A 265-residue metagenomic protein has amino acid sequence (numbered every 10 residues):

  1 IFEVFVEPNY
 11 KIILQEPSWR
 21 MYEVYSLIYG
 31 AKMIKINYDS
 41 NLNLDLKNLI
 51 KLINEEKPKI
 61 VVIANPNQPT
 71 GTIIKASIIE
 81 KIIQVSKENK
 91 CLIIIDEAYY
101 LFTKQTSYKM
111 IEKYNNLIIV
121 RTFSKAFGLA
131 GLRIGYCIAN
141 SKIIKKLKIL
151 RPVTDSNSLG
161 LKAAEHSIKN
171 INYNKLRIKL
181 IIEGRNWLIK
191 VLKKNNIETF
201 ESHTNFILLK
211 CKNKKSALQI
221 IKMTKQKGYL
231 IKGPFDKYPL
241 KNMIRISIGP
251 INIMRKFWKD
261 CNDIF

Functional and structural regions predicted by a protein language model:
I1-K11: Phosphate-binding glycine-rich loop
Y10, A31, E88-L92: A short helix->loop->beta-strand "cap" motif at the edges of active sites that frequently abuts
E16, K35-S40, E97, R121: Short beta->alpha connector loops at strand-helix junctions that form conserved, small/polar/Pro-enriched
Y29, E56, E88-N89, Y114 (+2 more regions): Helix C-cap/helix->beta junction micro-motif
S40-L101: Active-site phosphate-binding strand-loop segment of PLP-dependent enzymes
S77, K215, M223-K227, K232 (+1 more regions): PLP-dependent enzyme catalytic core of the Aspartate aminotransferase-like
N116-K193, I197-F200: PLP-dependent aminotransferase class I/II
I182, K194-K227, I244, I248: Conserved PLP-binding catalytic core of the aspartate aminotransferase-like
